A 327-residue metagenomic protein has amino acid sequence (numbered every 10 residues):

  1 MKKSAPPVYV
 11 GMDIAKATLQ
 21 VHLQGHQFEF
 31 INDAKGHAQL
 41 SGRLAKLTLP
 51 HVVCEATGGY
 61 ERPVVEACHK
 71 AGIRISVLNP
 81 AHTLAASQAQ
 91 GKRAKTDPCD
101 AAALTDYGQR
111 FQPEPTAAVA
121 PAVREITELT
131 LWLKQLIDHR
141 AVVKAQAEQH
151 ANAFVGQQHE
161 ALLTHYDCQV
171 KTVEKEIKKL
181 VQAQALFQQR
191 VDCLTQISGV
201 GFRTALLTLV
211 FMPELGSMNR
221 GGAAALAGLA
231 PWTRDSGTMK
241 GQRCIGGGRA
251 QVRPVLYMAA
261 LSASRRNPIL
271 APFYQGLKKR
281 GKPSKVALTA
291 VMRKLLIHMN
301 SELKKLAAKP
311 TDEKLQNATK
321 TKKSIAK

Functional and structural regions predicted by a protein language model:
M1-Q157, A161-D167, V286: Phosphate- and other anionic-substrate recognition elements at nucleic-acid/protein interfaces
L104, L136, L256, G281 (+1 more regions): A residue-level signal for conserved active-site and pocket-lining positions in enzyme catalytic cores
Y107, I126, L194, T208 (+3 more regions): Short alpha-helical scaffolding segments that buttress acidic/His motifs in well-ordered protein cores
F111-P115, V143, P213-S217, S262-L270 (+1 more regions): Short helix-capping/linker segments at secondary-structure and domain boundaries
A147-R203, M212, N267: Helix-hairpin-helix/helix-loop-helix acidic hairpins
F202, L207-R280, S284, K320 (+1 more regions): Phosphate-backbone recognition surface of nucleic-acid-processing proteins
K279-A326: Basic, amphipathic alpha-helical segments enriched in Lys/Arg and hydrophobic/aromatic residues
